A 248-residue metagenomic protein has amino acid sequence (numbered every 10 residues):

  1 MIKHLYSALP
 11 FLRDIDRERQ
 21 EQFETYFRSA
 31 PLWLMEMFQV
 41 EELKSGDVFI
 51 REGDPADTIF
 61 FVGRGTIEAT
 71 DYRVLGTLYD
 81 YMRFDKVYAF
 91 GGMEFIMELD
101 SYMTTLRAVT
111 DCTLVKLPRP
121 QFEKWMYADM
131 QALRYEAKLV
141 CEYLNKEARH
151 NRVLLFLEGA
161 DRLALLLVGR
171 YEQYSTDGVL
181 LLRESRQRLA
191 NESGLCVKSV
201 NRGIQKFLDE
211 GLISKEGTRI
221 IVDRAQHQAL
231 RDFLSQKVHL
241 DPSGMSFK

Functional and structural regions predicted by a protein language model:
M1-S45, A89-F90, E94-M97: Cyclic nucleotide-binding regulatory module and flanking cytosolic helices
K3-R19, G65, V115-K116, Q121-M130 (+1 more regions): An N-terminal domain-start capping segment
Q22, D47-V109: Cyclic nucleotide-binding regulatory domains
A30-P31, D80-K138: Cyclic-nucleotide recognition modules
V40, R83, K116, R183 (+1 more regions): Short aromatic/basic micro-patch
T70, G92-M93, K124-W125, L166 (+1 more regions): Residues that scaffold the ATP/ADP-binding catalytic core of kinase and kinase-like folds
V109, Y127-C196: Polybasic "coupling" helices that flank or enter modular domains
R170-K248: Phosphate-/nucleic-acid-contacting segments
